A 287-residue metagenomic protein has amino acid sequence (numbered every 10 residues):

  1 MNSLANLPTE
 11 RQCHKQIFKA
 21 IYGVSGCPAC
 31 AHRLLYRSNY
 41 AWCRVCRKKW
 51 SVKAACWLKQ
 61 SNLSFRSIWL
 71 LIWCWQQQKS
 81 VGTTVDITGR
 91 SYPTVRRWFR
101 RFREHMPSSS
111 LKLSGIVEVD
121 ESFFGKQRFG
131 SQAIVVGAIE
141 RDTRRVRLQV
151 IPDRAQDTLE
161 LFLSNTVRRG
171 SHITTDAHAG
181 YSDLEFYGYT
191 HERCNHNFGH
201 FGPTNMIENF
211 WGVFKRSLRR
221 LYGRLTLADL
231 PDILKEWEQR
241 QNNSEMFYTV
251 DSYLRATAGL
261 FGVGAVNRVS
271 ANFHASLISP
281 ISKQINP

Functional and structural regions predicted by a protein language model:
M1-P287: Residue-level recognition of single "structural anchor" positions that define or cap local secondary structure
